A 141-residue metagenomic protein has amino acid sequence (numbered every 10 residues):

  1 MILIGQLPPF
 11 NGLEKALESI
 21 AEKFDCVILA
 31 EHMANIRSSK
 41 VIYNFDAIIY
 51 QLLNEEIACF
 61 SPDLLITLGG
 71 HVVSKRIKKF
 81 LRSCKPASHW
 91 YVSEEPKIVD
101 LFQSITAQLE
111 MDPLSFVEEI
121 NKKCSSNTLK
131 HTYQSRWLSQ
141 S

Functional and structural regions predicted by a protein language model:
I4-W90: Glycine-rich, anion-gripping cofactor-binding loops and their flanking helix/strand elements in enzyme active sites
S83-S141: Phosphate/pyrophosphate-binding active-site segments
